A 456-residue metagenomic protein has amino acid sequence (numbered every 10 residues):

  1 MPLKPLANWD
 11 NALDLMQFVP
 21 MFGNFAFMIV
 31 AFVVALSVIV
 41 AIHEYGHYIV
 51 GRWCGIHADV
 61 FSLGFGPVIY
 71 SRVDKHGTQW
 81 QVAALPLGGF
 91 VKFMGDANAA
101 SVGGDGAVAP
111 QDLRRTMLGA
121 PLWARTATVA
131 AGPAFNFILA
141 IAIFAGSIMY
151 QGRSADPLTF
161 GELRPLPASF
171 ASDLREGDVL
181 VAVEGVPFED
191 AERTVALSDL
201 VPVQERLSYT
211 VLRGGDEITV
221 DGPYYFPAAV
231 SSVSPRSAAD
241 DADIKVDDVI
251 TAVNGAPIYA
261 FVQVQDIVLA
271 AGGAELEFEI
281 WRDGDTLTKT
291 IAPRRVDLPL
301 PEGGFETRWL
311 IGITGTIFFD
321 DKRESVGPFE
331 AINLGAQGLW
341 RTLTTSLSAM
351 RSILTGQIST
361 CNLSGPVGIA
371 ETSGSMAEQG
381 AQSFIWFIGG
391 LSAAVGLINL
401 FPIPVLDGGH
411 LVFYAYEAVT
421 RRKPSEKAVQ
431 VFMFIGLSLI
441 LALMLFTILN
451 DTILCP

Functional and structural regions predicted by a protein language model:
L3-G23, V108-W123, P227-A228, S232-D241 (+6 more regions): Functional transmembrane alpha-helices
K4-W9, G23-V108, I398-T420: Small-residue-rich helix-interface/hinge motifs
A31, A41-I42, W53, G89-P165 (+2 more regions): Internal alpha-helical transmembrane segments
R52, I56, I148-D156, G356-T360 (+1 more regions): Transmembrane helix-loop junctions in multipass membrane proteins, especially transporters and channels
T126-R164, T194-P235, D240, E277 (+1 more regions): PDZ/PDZ-like peptide-tail recognition elements
A142-Y150, G396, L400, M444-D451: Hydrophobic membrane-targeting alpha-helices
F170-E192, D241-F261, L339, F432: Conserved PDZ fold ligand-binding element
